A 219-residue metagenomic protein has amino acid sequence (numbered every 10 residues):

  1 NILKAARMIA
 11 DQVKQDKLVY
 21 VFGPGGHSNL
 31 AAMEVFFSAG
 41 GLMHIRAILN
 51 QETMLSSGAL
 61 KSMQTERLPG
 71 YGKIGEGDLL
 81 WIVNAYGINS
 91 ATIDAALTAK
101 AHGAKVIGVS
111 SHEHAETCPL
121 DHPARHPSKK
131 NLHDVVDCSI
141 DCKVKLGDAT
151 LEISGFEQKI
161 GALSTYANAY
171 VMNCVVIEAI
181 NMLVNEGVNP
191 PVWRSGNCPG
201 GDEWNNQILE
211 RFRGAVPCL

Functional and structural regions predicted by a protein language model:
N1-K14: A short, well-structured juxtamembrane/interface segment
K14, V21-V176: Glycine-rich phosphate-binding loops that contact phosphosugars or nucleotide phosphates
D121, D148-E152, K159, N181-N205: Internal, active-site/partner-interface "lid" segment
C198-L219: Acidic, Ser/Thr-rich low-complexity intrinsically disordered segments
